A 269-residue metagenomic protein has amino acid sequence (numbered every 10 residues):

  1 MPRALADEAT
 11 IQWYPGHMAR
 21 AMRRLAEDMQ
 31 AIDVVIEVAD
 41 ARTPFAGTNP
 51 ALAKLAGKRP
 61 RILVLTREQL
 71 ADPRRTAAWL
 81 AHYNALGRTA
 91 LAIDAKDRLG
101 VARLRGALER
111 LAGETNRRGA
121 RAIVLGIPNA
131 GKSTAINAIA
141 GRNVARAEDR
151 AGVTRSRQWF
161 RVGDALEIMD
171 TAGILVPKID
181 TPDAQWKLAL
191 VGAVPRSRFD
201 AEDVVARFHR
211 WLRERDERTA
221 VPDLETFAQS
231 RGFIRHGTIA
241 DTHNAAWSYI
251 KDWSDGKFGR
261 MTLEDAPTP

Functional and structural regions predicted by a protein language model:
M1-V35, R42-I62, E68, R74 (+2 more regions): Helix-rich effector regions associated with P-loop NTPase G domains
I62, Q69-I127, V144: Canonical P-loop GTPase G-domain recognition
Y83, L104, A135, T171 (+1 more regions): Conserved RecA-like P-loop NTPase ATPase core
A95, I136, L166-M169: Conserved active-site beta-strand-loop modules that form the wall/rim of enzyme catalytic pockets and either contain
G100, G131, E167: Short phosphate-engaging motifs
T115-N116, A138-I139, R161: Solvent-exposed alpha-helices and their adjacent loops that cap or buttress functional pockets in soluble metabolic
A122-R146, T171: Glycine-rich phosphate-binding P-loop
